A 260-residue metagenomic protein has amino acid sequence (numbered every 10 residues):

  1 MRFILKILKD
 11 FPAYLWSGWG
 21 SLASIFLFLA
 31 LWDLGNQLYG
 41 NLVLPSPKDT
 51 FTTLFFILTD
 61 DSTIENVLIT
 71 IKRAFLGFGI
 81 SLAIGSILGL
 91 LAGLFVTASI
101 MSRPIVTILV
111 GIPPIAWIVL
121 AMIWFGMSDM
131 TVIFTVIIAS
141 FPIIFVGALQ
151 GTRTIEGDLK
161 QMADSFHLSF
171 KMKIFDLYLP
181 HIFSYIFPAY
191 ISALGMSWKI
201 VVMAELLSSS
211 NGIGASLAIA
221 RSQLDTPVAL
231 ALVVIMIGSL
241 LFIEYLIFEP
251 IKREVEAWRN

Functional and structural regions predicted by a protein language model:
M1-A23, I247-N260: Transmembrane alpha-helical segments of polytopic membrane transport and secretion proteins
I7-P12, L38-G79: Periplasmic/extracellular loop-to-transmembrane helix junction in inner-membrane transport proteins
E65-R73, I123-I144, I182-S184, V228-V233: Loop-to-helix entry region at the N-terminal start of transmembrane alpha-helices in multi-pass membrane transporters
I87-M122, G147-Q150, Q161: Cytoplasmic-entry segments and transmembrane alpha-helices of multi-pass inner-membrane transporters
V96, P188, L230-N260: C-terminal transmembrane helix and the adjacent membrane-cytosol boundary/short C-terminal tail of inner/organellar
I123-W124, K199-M236, R259-N260: Glycine-rich helix-loop "coupling/hinge" segments at transmembrane-helix boundaries in multipass transporters
F134, I138, F170-M203, A231: Transmembrane alpha-helices
G147-A189, L217: Short cytoplasmic-facing helical segments at TM-TM junctions of multi-pass membrane proteins
